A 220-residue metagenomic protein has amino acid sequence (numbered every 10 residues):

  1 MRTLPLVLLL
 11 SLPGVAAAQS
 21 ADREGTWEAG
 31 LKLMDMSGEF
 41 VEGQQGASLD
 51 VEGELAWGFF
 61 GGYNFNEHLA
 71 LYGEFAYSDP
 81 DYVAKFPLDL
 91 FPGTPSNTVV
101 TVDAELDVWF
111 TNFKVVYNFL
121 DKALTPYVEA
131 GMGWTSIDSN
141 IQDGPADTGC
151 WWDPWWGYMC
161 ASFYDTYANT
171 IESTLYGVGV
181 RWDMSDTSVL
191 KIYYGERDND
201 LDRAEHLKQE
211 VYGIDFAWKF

Functional and structural regions predicted by a protein language model:
M1-G25: Cleavable N-terminal export/targeting peptides
Q19-E24, G30-S37, L55, F60-W151 (+1 more regions): Gram-negative (and chloroplast) outer-membrane scaffold detector with strong preference for beta-barrel transmembrane
M34-W57, N169: Surface-exposed strand-loop-strand hairpins of Gram-negative outer-membrane beta-barrel proteins
M36-E42, D89-N97, W152-A161, K191-D198: Flexible, solvent-exposed coil segments and beta strand-coil junctions, predominantly the extracellular/periplasmic
G43-S48, S96-A104, C160-T166, N199-A204: Extracellular loop and loop/strand-boundary signature of outer-membrane beta-barrel proteins
D50-L55, D103-F110, T166-S173, H206-K208: Short sequence motifs at beta-strands and strand-loop junctions characteristic of Gram-negative outer-membrane
P80-A84, E105, Y176, W182-F220: Predominantly the C-terminal beta-signal and adjacent terminal strand-loop region of outer-membrane beta-barrel
E129-W134, E172-V180, E196: Hydrophobic alpha-helical segments of small multi-pass membrane proteins
